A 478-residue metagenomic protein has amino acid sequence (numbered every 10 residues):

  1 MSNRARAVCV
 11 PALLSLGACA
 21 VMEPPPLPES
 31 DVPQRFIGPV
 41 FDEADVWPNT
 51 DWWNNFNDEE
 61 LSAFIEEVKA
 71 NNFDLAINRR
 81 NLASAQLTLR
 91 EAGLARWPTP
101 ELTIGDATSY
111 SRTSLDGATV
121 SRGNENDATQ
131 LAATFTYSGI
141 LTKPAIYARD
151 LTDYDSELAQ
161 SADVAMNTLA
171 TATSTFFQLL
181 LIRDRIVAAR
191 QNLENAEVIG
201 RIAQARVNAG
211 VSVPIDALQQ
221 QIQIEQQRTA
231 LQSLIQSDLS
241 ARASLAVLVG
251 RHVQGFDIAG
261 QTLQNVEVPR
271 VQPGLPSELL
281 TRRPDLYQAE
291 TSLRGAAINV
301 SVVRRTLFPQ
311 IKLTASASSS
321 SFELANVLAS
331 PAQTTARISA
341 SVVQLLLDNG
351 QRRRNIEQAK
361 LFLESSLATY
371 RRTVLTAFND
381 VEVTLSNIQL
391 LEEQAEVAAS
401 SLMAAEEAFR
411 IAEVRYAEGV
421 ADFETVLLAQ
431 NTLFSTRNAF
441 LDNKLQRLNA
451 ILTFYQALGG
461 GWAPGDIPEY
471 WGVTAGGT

Functional and structural regions predicted by a protein language model:
S2-A70, I235-T281, E323-L324, A457-T478: Terminal intrinsically disordered/low-complexity segments used for targeting and assembly
V40, W47-F56, E66, I104-F135 (+4 more regions): Small/polar, glycine/serine/threonine/aspartate-rich low-complexity segments that form flexible
L61-A63, S84, A128-Q130, S174 (+3 more regions): Transmembrane beta-barrel architecture of outer-membrane proteins
A76-I77, G93-L94, S138-A165, I215 (+6 more regions): Sec/SRP-type N-terminal targeting helices
R79, L151, P214-I222, F423-N431: Short, charged, amphipathic alpha-helical segments
A159-L275, N387, L391, S401 (+3 more regions): Periplasmic alpha-helical coiled-coil/stalk elements that build and connect Gram-negative outer-membrane
V207-V211, Y416-V420, A457-G461: A short glycine-centered flexible hinge/capping loop motif at secondary-structure junctions
A412-R447: C-terminal structured "cap/appendage" subdomains that terminate the fold
